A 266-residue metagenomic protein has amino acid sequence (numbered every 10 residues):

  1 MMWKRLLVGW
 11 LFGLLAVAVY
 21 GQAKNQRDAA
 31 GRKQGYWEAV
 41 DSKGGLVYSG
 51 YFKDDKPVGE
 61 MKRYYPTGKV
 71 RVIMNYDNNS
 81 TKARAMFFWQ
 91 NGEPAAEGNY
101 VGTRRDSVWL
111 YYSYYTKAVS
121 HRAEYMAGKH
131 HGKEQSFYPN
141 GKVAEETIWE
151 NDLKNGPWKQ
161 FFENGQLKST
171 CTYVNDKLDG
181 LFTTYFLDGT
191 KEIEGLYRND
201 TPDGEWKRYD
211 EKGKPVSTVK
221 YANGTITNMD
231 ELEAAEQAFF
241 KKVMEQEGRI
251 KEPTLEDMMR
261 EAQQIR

Functional and structural regions predicted by a protein language model:
M1-N25: Bacterial Sec-dependent N-terminal signal peptides
V19-R266: Glycine/tyrosine- and acidic-biased, solvent-exposed loop/turn segments at the edges of beta-strands
